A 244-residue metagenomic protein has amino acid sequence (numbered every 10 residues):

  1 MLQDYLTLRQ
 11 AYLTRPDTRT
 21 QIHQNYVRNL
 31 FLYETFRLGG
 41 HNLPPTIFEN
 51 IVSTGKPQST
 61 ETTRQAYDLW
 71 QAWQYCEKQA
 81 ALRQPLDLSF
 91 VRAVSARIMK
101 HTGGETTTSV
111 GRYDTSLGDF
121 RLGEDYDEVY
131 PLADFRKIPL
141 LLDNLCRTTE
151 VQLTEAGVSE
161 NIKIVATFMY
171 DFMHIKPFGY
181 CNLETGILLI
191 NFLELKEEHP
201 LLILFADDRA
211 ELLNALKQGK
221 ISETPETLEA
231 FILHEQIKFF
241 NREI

Functional and structural regions predicted by a protein language model:
M1-I244: FIC/Doc superfamily catalytic core
